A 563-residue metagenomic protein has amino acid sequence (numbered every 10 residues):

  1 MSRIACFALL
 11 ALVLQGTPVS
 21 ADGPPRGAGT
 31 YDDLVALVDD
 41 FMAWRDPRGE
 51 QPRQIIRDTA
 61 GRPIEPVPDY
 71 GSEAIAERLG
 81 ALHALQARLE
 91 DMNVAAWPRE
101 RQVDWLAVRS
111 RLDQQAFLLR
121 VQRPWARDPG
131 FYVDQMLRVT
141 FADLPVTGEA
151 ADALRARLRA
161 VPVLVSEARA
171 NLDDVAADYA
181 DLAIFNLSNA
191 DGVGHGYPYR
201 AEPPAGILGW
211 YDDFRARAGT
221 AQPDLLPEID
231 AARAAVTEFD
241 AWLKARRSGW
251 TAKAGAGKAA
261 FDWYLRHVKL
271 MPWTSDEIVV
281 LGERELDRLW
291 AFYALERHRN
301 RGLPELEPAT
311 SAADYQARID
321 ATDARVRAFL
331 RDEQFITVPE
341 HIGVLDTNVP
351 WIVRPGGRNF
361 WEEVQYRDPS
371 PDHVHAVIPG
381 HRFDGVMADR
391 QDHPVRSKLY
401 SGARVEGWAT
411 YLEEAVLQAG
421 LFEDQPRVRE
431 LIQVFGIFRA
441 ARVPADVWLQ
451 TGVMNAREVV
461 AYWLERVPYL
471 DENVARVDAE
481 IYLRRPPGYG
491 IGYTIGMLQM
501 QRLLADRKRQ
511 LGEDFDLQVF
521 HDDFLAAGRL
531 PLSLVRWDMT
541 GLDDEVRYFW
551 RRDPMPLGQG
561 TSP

Functional and structural regions predicted by a protein language model:
A5-Q15: Bacterial N-terminal signal peptides
T17-S20: Sec/Tat signal peptide C-region and signal peptidase I cleavage site
D22-P563: N-terminal maturation segment of proteins
